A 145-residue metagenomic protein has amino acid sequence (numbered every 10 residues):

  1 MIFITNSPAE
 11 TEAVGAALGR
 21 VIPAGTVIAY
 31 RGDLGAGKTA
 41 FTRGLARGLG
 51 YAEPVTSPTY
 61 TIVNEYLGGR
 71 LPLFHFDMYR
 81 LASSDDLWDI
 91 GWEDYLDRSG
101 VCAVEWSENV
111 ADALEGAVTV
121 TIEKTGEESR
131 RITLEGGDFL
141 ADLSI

Functional and structural regions predicted by a protein language model:
M1, R47, A82-L87, E93-I145: Short phosphate-coordinating micro-motif centered on Lys-Gly-acidic
M1-V14: N-terminal pre-Walker A segment at the start of P-loop NTPase domains
G19-A24: Phosphate-binding P-loop
V27-A29: Short hydrophobic/aromatic beta-strand immediately N-terminal to the Walker A/P-loop
R31-D33: P-loop (Walker A) phosphate-binding loop of NTP-binding proteins
K38: Conserved lysine of the Walker
Y51-Y66: Short beta-strand-centered segment that lines the nucleotide-binding/catalytic pocket of NTP-utilizing
